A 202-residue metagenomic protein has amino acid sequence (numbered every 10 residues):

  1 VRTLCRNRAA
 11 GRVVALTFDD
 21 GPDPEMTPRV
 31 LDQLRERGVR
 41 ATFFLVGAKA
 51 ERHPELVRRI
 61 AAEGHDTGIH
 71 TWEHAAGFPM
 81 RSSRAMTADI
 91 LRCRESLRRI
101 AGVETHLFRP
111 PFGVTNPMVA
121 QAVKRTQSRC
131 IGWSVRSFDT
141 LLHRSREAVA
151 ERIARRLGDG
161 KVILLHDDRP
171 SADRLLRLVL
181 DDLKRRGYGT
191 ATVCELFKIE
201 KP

Functional and structural regions predicted by a protein language model:
V1-R81, R92-R99, V103, G189 (+1 more regions): Active-site beta->alpha N-cap acidic-glycine motif
F18, L45-A48, I69-T71, P110-F112 (+3 more regions): A cross-domain feature marking catalytic cores of carbohydrate-active enzymes and several ubiquitous metabolic/repair
D23-M26, H74-G77, V114-M118, F138 (+1 more regions): Active-site environment of divalent metal-dependent phosphoester hydrolases
R29-V30, E55-R59, M118-A122, L175-V179: A short acidic, amphipathic alpha-helical/loop segment
L31-F44, D66, S82-N116, Q121-R125 (+2 more regions): CE4/NodB-like, metal-dependent polysaccharide N-deacetylase domain that modifies extracellular/periplasmic N-acetylated
F78, L141-E147, D173-L178, P202: Histidine/acidic-residue-rich catalytic or RNA/ligand-binding cores of hydrolases and nuclease-related proteins
V114-R156, Y188-I199: His/Asp/Glu-enriched short active-site or ligand-binding loop at hydrolase and phosphoryl-transfer sites
L157-C194: Catalytic grooves of carbohydrate-active enzymes
